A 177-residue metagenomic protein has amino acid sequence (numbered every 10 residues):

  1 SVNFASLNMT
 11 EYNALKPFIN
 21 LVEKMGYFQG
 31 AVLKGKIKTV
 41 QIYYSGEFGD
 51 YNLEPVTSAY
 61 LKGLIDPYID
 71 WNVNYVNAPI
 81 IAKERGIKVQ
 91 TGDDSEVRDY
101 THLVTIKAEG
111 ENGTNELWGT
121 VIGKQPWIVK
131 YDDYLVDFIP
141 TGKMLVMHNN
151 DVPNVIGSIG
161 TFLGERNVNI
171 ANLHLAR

Functional and structural regions predicted by a protein language model:
S1-R177: A conserved regulatory-domain signal marking ACT and ACT-like small-molecule sensing domains and adjacent regulatory
